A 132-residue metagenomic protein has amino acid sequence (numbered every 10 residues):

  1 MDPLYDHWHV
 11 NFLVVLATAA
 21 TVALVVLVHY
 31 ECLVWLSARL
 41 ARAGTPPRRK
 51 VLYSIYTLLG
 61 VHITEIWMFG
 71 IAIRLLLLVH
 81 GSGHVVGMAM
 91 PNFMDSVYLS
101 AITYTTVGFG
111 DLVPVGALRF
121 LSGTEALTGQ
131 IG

Functional and structural regions predicted by a protein language model:
M1-F12: Short, strongly hydrophobic alpha-helical membrane anchors
A20-V25, P91-G132: Pore domain of cation channels
V26-R48: Membrane-interface helix-loop junction between the first two transmembrane segments
L33, F69-A72, L99-I102: Alpha-helical transmembrane segments and their lipid-water interface positions in multi-pass membrane proteins
K50-E65: Interfacial helix-start motif at the membrane-water boundary
T64-S96: Outer-pore turret/helix-boundary of cation channels
